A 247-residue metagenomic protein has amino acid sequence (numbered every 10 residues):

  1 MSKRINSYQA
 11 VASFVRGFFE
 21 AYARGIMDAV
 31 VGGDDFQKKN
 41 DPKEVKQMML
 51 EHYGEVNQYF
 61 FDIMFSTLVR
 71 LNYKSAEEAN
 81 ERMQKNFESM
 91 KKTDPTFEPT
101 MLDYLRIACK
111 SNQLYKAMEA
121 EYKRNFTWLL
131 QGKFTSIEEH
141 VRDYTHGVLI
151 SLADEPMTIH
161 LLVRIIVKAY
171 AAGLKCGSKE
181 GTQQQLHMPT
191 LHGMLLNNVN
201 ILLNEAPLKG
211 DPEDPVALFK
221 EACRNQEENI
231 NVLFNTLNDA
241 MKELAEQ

Functional and structural regions predicted by a protein language model:
M1-V11, Y22-V163, L174-Q226, V232-Q247: Extended non-catalytic scaffold regions that mediate assembly and binding in large macromolecular machines
F14-V15: Short, low-complexity cationic-aromatic patches
F18: Double-stranded RNA-binding/processing signature
